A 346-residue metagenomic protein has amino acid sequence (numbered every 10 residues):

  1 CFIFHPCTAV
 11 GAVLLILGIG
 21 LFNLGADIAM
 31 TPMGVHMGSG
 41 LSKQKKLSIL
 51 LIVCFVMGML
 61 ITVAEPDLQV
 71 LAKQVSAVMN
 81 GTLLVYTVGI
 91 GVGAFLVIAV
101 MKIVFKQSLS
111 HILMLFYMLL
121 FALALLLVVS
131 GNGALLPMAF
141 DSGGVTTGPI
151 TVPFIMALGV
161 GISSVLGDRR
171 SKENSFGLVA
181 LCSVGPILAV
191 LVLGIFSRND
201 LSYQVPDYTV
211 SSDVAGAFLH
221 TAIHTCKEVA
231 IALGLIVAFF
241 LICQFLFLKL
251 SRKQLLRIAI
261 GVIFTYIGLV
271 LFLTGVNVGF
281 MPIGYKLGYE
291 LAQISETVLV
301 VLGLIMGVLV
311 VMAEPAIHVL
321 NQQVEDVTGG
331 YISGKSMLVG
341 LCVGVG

Functional and structural regions predicted by a protein language model:
C1-L24, T31, S39-G40, Q44 (+3 more regions): Signature of multi-pass transmembrane helix bundles
T8-G20, M79-G91, S142-I155, T225-I236 (+1 more regions): Structural signature of hydrophobic alpha-helical transmembrane segments
G18, K46-C54, L115-L127, T151-P153 (+3 more regions): Small-residue-rich segments of transmembrane alpha-helices in multi-pass membrane proteins, especially helix faces
N23-M33, L60-L71, V129-L135, F272-Y285 (+1 more regions): Transmembrane alpha-helix boundary signature
T31, V35, L68-V75, M114-M118 (+4 more regions): Re-entrant/interfacial helical elements at transmembrane boundaries that shape and gate the permeation pathway
L47-A124, V300-G346: Helix-loop-helix junctions within the multi-pass membrane cores of secondary transporters/permeases
G93-S110, V128-P137, G161-E173, C243-R252 (+1 more regions): Membrane-water interface regions at transmembrane-helix termini and the short interhelical loops of multi-pass membrane
H111-Y117, A122-G167, F176-S202: Transmembrane-helix bundle segments that line or gate the permeation/cavity pathway in multi-pass membrane proteins
